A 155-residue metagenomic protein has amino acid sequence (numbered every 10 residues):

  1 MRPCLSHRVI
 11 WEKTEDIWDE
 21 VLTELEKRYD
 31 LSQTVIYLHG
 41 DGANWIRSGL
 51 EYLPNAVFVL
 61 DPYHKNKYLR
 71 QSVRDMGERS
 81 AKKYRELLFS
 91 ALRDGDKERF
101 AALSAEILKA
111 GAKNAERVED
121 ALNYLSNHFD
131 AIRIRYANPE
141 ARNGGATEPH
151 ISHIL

Functional and structural regions predicted by a protein language model:
M1-L155: Catalytic center-proximal scaffold of phosphoryl-transfer enzymes
